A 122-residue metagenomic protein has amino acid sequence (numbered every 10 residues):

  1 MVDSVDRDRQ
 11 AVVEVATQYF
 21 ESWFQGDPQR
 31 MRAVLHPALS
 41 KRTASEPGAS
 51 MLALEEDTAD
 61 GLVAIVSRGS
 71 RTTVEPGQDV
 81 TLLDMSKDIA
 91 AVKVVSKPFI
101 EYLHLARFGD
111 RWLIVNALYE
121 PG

Functional and structural regions predicted by a protein language model:
M1-Q29, A33, P37-A38, L54-E56: Short, low-complexity N-terminal intrinsically disordered segments enriched in polar/charged residues
S4-A11, S40-I100: Surface-exposed, charged secondary-structure patches
D27, R32, P76-Q78, L105: Preference for short coil/turn "hinge" residues that link or interrupt alpha-helices
A91-K93, I100-G122: Short beta-strand edge/turn micro-motifs at domain boundaries
